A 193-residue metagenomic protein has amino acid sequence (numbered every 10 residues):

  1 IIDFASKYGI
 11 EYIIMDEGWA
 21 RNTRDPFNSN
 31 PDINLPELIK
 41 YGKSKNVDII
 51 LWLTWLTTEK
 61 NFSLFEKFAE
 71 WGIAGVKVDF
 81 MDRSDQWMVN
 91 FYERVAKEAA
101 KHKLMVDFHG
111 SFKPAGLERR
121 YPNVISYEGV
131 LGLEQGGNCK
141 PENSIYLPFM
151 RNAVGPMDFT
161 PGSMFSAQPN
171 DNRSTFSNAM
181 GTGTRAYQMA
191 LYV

Functional and structural regions predicted by a protein language model:
I2-K7: Short amphipathic alpha-helices and their capping/turn segments at secondary-structure boundaries
Y8, I13, Y41-S44, M180 (+2 more regions): Carbohydrate-binding surfaces of carbohydrate-active enzymes
D16-T184: Aromatic- and carboxylate-enriched substrate-binding clefts and catalytic-loop regions of carbohydrate-active enzymes
